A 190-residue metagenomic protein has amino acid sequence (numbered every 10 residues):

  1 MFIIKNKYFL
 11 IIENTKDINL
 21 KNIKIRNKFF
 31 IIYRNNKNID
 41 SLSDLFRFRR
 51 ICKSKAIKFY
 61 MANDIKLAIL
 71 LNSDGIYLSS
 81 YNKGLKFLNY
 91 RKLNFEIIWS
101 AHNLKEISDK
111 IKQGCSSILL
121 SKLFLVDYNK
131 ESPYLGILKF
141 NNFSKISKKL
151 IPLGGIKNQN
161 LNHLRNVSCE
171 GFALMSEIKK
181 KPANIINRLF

Functional and structural regions predicted by a protein language model:
M1-N19: N-terminal amphipathic alpha-helix/helix-capping segment at the start of soluble metabolic enzymes
K7-F9, K28-I32, A56-Y60, D74-Y77 (+4 more regions): Structural preference for beta-strand elements that scaffold enzyme active sites
I12-T15, K58-I65, S79-Y81, I98-S108 (+2 more regions): Glycine-rich beta-to-alpha transition loops that act as phosphate-gripper elements at the mouths of alpha/beta enzyme
D17, N27-R91: N-terminal active-site wall of soluble small-molecule enzyme domains
I18-F29, I107-L120: Alpha/beta enzyme core
I31, A68, K110, I118 (+2 more regions): Conserved, mostly hydrophobic/aromatic
D44-Y60, L88-N103, S132-G155, F190: Alpha-helix-loop-beta-strand connector modules within alpha/beta enzyme cores
I76-L88, L119-Y134, N160-F190: Glycine-rich phosphate-binding active-site loops on the catalytic face of alpha/beta enzymes
